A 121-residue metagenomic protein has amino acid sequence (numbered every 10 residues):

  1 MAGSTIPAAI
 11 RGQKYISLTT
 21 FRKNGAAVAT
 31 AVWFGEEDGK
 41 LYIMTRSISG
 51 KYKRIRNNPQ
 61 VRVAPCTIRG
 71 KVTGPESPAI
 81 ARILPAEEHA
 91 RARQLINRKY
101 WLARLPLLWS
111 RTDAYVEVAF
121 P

Functional and structural regions predicted by a protein language model:
M1-I16: Extreme N-terminal tail/first-helix region
T5, L18-N24, L102-L108: Short helix-to-loop capping/linker segments positioned immediately adjacent to catalytic or ligand/cofactor-binding
I6-P7, L41-T45, S49-R54: Covalent nucleotidyltransferase core used to form phosphodiester bonds in nucleic acids
Q13-R46, V63-P65, P75-S77: Short beta-strand segments
I48-P121: Short, structured beta-strand-loop surface elements
